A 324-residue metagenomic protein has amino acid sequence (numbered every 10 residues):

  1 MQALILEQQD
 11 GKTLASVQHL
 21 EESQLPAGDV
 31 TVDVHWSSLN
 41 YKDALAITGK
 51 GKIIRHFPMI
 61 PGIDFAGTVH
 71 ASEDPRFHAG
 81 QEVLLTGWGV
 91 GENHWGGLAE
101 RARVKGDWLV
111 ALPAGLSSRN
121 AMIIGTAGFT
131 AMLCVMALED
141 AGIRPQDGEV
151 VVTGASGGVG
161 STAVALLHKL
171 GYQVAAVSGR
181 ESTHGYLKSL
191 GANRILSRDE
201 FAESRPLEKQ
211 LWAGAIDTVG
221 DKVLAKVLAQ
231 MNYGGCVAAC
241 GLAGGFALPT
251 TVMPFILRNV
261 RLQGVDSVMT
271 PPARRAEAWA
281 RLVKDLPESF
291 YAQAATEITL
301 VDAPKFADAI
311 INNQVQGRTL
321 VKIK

Functional and structural regions predicted by a protein language model:
S23-S38, K50-V90: Glycine-rich beta-strand-centered segment in the early N-terminal region that forms part of a ligand/cofactor-binding
D64, Q81-E82, R101, E149 (+2 more regions): Residue-level marker of beta-strand positions
T86-V151: NAD(P)H dinucleotide-binding glycine-rich loop of Rossmann-like/cofactor-binding domains, especially the beta1-alpha1
L98, G179-Y186, F246-V252: Short, glycine/polar-rich helix-capping loops at beta-to-alpha or helix-loop-helix junctions that flank or form
G128-F129, G154-S161, G220: Glycine-rich NAD(P) Rossmann-fold beta1-alpha1 loop
H168-V223, A280: Adenosine-nucleotide cofactor-binding segment
K222-S289, K324: Glycine-rich phosphate-binding loop and adjacent beta-alpha segment of Rossmann(oid) nucleotide-cofactor-binding
A273-K324: C-terminal hydrophobic helical "lid"/dimerization subdomain of Rossmann-like NAD(P)H-dependent oxidoreductases
